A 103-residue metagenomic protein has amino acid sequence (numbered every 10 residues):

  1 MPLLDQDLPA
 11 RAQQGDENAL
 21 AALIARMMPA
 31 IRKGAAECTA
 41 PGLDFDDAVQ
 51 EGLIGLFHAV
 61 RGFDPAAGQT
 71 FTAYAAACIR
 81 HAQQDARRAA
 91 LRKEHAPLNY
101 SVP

Functional and structural regions predicted by a protein language model:
M1-R92: Alpha-helical promoter-recognition and RNA polymerase-docking modules of transcription initiation factors, dominated by
A96-P103: Internal acidic/polar
